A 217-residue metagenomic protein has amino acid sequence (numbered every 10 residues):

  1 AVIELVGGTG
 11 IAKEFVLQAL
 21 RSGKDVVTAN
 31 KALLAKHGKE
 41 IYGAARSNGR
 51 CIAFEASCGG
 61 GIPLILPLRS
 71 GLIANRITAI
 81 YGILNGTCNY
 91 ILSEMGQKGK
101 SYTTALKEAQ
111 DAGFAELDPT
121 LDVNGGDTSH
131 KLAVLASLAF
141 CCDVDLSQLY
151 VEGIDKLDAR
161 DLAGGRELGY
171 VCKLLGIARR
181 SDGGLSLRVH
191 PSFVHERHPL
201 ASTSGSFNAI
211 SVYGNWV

Functional and structural regions predicted by a protein language model:
A1-E4: N-terminal Rossmann-like NAD(P) cofactor-binding module of classical short-chain dehydrogenase/reductase
V6-S22, A29-G71: Rossmann-fold NAD(P)-binding glycine/threonine-rich loop
S22-D25, G86: Glycine-enriched alpha-helix->loop->beta-strand junction motifs that scaffold or abut catalytic
R46-D127, V134: Rossmann-like NAD(P)H-binding beta-loop-alpha module
A53, A79, I91, K173-L174 (+2 more regions): Structured core elements
A105-S202, F207-A209: Substrate-binding/catalytic subdomain of NAD(P)-dependent oxidoreductase enzymes
S211-V217: An anion-binding loop in the catalytic cleft
